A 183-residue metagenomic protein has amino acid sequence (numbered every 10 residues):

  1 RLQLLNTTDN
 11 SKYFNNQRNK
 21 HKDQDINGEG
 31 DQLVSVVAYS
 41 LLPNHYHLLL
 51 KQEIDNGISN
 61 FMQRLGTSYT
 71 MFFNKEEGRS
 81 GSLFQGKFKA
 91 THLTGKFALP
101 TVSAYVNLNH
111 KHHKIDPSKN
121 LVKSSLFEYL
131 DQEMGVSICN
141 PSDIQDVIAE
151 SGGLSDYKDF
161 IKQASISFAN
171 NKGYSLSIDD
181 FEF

Functional and structural regions predicted by a protein language model:
R1-S137, Q145-F183: Short catalytic/metal-binding and nucleic-acid-binding patches
